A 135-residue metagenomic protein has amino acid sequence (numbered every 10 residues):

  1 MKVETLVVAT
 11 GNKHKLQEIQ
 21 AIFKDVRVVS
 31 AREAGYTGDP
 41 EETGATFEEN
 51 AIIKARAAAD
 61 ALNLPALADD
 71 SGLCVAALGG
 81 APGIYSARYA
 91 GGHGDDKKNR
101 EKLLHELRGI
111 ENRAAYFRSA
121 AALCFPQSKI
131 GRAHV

Functional and structural regions predicted by a protein language model:
K2-V7, K13-H134: Anionic-ligand binding patches
